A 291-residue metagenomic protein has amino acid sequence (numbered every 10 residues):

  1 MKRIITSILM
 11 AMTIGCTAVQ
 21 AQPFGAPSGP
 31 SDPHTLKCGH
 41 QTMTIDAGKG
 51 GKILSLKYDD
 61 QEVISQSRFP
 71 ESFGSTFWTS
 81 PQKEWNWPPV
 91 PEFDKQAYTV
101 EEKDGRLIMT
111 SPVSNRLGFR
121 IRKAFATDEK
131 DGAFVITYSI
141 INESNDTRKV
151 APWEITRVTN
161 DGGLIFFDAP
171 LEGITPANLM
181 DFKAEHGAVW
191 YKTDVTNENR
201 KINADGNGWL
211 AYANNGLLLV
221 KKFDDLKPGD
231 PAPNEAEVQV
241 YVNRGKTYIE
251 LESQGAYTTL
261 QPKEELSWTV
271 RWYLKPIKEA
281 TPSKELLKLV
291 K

Functional and structural regions predicted by a protein language model:
M1-I4: Positively charged n-region of N-terminal signal peptides that target proteins for export
S7-T17: Bacterial N-terminal signal peptides
P23-S28, K37, Q82-D131, N145-V150 (+2 more regions): Extended, loop-rich substrate-binding clefts of extracytoplasmic carbohydrate-active enzymes
P33-D94: Acidic-aromatic substrate-binding/catalytic surfaces of carbohydrate-active enzymes
H34, M43, L107-M109, I121-K123 (+3 more regions): Hydrophobic residues positioned within well-ordered beta-strands of beta-sheet architectures
Q41-M43, G48-S55, E62, G132 (+3 more regions): A contiguous, surface-exposed recognition patch within enzymatic or periplasmic domains that forms
L274-K291: Terminal connector regions
